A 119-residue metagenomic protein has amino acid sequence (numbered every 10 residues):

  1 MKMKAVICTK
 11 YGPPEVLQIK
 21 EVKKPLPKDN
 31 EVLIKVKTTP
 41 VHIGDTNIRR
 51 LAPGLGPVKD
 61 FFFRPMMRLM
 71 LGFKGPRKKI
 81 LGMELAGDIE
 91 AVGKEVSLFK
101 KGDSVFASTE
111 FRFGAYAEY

Functional and structural regions predicted by a protein language model:
K4-V6, Q18-E21, K35, A86-D88: Residues located in well-ordered beta-strands
I7-K10, R50, I89: Residue-level signal for short segments within beta-strands and strand-turn junctions of well-structured beta-sheet
T9-P13, T39-V41: Short polar catalytic/cofactor-binding loops
P13-I19, M70-L71: Short gly/ser/thr-rich secondary-structure transition/capping motifs
P25-P40, A52-F111: Glycine-rich beta-strand-centered segment in the early N-terminal region that forms part of a ligand/cofactor-binding
G44-T46: Cytochrome P450 core scaffold surrounding the K-helix E-X-X-R motif and the conserved "meander" helix-loop region
R112-Y119: Short, Lys/Arg- and Gly-enriched loop/turn segments at beta-strand edges
